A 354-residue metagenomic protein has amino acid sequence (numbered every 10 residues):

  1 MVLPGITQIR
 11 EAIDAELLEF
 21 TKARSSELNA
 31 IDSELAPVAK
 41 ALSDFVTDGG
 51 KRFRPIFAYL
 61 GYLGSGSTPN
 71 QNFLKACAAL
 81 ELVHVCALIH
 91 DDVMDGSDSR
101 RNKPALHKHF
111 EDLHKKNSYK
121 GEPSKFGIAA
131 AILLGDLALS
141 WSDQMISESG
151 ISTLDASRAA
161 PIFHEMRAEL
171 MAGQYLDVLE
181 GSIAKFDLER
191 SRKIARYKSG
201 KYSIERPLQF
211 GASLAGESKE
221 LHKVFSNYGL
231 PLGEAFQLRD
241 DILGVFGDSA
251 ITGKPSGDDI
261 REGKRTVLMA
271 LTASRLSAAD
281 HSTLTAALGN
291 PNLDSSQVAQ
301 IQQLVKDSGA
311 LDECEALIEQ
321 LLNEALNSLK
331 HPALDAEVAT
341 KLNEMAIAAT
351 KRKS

Functional and structural regions predicted by a protein language model:
M1-S354: All-alpha prenyltransferase/terpene-synthase fold signal
